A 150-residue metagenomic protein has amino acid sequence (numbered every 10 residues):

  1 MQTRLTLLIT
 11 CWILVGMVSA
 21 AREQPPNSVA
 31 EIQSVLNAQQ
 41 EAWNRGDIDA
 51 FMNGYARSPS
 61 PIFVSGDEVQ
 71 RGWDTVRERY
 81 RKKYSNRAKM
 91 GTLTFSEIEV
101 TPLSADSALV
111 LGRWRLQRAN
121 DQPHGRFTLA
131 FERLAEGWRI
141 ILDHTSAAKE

Functional and structural regions predicted by a protein language model:
M1-L8: Bacterial N-terminal signal peptides that target proteins for export
I9-G54, S58, T75, E150: Short, low-complexity N-terminal intrinsically disordered segments enriched in polar/charged residues
V29-A30, I48-L103, R115-Q122: A solvent-exposed, acidic/Ser-Thr-rich amphipathic alpha-helical stretch
V100-A108, E132-G137: A short, structured loop/turn motif at beta-sheet edges
L111-R115, A130-E132: Residue-level recognition of well-ordered beta-strand positions that form the cores of beta-sheet-rich folds across
H124-K149: Short beta-strand edge/turn micro-motifs at domain boundaries
